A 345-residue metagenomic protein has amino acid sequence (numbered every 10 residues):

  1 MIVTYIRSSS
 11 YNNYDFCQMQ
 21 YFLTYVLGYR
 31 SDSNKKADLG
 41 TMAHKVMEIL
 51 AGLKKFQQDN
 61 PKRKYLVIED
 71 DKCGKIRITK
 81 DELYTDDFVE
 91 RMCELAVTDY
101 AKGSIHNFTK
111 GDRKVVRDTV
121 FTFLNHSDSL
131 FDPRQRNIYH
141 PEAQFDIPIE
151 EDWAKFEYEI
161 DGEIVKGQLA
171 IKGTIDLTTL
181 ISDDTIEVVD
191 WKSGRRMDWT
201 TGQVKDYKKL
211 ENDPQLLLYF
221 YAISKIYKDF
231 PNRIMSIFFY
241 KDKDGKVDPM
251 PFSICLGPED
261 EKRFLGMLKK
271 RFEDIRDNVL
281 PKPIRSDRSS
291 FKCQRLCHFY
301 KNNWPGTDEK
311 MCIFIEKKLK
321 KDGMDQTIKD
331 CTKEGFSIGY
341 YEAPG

Functional and structural regions predicted by a protein language model:
M1-I2, Q18-S31, G103, R196-G202 (+1 more regions): Short amphipathic alpha-helical segments and their helix-coil junctions
S8-K55, R117-F121, H140-A143, L296-F299: Nuclease catalytic cores
T24-Y25, K45, I49, T122 (+3 more regions): Residue-level signal for well-ordered alpha-helical scaffold segments within enzymatic catalytic domains
D38-G40, Q57-A96, P231-K241, K310-D330: Short alpha-helical "patches" and their helix-cap loops
V46-Y158: A non-catalytic, helix-rich entry segment at domain boundaries
A143-K270: Mg2+/Mn2+-dependent nuclease catalytic core
K208-E211, F220-G345: Metal-dependent nuclease catalytic regions and adjoining charged, substrate-binding loops involved in nucleic-acid end
